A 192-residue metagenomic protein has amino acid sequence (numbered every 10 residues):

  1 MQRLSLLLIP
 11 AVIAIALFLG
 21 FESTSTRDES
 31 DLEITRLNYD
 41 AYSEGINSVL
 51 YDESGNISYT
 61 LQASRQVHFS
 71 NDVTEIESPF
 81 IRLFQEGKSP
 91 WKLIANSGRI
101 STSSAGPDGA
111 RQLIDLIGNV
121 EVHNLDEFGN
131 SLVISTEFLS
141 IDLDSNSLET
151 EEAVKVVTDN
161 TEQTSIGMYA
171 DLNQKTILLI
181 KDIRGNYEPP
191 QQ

Functional and structural regions predicted by a protein language model:
M1-Q192: Mature-chain termini and adjacent capping regions
